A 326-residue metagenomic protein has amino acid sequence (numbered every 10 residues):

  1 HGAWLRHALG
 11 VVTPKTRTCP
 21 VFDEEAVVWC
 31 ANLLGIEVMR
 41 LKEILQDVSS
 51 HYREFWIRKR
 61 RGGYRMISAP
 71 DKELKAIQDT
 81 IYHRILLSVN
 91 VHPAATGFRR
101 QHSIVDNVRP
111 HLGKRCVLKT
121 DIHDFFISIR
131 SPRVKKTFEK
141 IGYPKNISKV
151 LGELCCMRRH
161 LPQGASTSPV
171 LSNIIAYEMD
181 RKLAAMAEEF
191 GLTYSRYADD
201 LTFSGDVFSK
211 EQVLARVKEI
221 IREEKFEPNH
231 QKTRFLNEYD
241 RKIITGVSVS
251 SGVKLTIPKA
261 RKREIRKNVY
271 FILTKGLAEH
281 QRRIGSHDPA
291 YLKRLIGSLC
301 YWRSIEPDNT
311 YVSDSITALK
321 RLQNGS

Functional and structural regions predicted by a protein language model:
H1-I57, Y64-C116, T120, F125-I141 (+3 more regions): Right-hand nucleic-acid polymerase module
K119-H123, G164, S168, A187-D206: Catalytic palm active-site di-aspartate
Y143-L151: Acidic/histidine metal-binding catalytic segments
